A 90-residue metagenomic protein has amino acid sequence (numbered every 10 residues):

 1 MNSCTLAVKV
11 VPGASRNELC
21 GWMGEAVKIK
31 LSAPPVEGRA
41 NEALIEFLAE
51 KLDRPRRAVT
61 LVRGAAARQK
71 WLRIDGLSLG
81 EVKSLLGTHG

Functional and structural regions predicted by a protein language model:
M1-E46, D53-R56, T60-A66, K70-G90: Contiguous, often N-terminal, cationic amphipathic patches that form binding interfaces
